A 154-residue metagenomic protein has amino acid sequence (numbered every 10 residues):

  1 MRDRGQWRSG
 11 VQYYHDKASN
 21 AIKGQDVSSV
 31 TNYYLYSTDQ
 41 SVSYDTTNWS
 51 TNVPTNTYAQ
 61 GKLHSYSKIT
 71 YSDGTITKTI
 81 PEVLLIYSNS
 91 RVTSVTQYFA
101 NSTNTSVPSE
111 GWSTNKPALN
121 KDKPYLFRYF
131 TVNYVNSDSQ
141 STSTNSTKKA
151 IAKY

Functional and structural regions predicted by a protein language model:
M1-Y154: Surface-exposed receptor/substrate recognition regions of extracellular proteins
